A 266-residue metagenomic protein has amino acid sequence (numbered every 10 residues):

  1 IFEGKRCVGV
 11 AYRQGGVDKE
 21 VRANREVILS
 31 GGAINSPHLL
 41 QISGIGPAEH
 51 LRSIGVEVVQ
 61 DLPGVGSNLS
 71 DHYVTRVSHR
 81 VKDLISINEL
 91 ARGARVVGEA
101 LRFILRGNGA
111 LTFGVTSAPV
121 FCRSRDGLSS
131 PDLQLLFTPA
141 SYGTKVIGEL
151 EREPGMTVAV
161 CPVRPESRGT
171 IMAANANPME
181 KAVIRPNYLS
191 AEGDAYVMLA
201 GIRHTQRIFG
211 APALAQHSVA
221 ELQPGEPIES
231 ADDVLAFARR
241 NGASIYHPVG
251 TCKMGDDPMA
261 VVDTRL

Functional and structural regions predicted by a protein language model:
I1-R6, G15: A conserved short coil-to-beta-strand element within the FAD-binding core of flavoproteins
F2, D18-E20, G31, S244 (+1 more regions): Structural motif
F2, N68-S70, L150, R265-L266: Short glycine-biased active-site loop of nucleotidyltransferases that positions the nucleotide triphosphate and helps
K5-A11, G155: Short, hydrophobic/aromatic-rich segments at coil-to-beta transitions
V10-A100, G109: Glycine-rich loop(s) and the adjacent beta-strand/alpha-helix scaffold that form part
V81-I85, E99-L266: FAD-dependent oxidoreductase catalytic-site/capping-region signature
